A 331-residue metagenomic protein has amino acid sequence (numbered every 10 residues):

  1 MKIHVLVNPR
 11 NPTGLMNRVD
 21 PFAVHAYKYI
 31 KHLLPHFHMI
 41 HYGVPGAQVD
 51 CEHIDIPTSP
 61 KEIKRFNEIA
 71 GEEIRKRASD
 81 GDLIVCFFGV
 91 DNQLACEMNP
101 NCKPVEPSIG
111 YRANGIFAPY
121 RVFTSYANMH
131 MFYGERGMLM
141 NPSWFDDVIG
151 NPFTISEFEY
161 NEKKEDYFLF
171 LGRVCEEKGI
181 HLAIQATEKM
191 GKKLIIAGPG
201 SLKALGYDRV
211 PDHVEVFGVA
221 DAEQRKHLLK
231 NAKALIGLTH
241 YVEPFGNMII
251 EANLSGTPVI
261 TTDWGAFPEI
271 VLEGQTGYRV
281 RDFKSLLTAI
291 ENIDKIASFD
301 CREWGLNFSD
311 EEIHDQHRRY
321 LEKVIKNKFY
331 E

Functional and structural regions predicted by a protein language model:
M1-P45: N-terminal subdomain of nucleotide-sugar transferases
K61-R65, R281-K284, T288-E331: A charged, aromatic-enriched C-terminal amphipathic alpha-helix characteristic of glycosyltransferases across folds
V105-R112, F117-E159, K164: Donor nucleotide-sugar binding/catalytic pocket of nucleotide-sugar-dependent glycosyltransferases
D146-A197: Conserved donor-binding/catalytic core segment of Leloir-type glycosyltransferases
C175, H240-N247, P268-E269: Nucleotide-sugar-dependent
G198, L205-E223: Nucleotide-activated donor-binding/catalytic signature segment of Leloir-type glycosyltransferases, i.e., the conserved
K230-P244, T257: Acidic donor-binding loop of glycosyltransferase active sites
P258-T261, V271: Short hydrophobic beta-strand element within catalytic cores of glycosyltransferases and related nucleotide-activated
